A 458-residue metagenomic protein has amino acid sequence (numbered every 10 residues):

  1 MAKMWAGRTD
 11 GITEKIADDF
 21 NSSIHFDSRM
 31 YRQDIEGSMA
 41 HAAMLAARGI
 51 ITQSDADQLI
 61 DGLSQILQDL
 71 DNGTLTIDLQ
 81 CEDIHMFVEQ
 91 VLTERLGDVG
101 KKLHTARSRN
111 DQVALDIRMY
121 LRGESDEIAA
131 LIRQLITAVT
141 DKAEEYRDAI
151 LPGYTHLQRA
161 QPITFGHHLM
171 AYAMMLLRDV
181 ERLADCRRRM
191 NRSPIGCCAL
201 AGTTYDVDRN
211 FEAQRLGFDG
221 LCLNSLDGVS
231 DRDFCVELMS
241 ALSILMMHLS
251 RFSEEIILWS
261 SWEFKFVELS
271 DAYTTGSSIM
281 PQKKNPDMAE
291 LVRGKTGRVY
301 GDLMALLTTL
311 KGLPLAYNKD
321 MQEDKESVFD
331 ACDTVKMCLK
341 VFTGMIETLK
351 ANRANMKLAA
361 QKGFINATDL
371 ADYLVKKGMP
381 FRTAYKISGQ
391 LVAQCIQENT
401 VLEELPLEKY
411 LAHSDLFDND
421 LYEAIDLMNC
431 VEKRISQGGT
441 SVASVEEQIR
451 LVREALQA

Functional and structural regions predicted by a protein language model:
M1-G202, V207-F211, T275-G276, D287 (+5 more regions): A helix-coil-helix interface module used to build multimeric assemblies and to scaffold catalytic/cofactor sites
M1-G37, D98-V99, M280-A458: Glycine-rich cofactor/substrate-binding loops
S38, H85, E89, C235-L238 (+2 more regions): Short runs of predominantly hydrophobic/aromatic residues within well-ordered alpha helices that form helix-helix
H41, G62, I66-D69, V91 (+18 more regions): Generic, well-ordered alpha-helical scaffold segments in large soluble proteins
H41-I51, Y120, H167, V236-I244 (+1 more regions): Short, well-ordered beta-strand elements within core beta-sheets of diverse protein domains
S54-D55, P152, C222, T383 (+1 more regions): A generic structural-conservation signal
I117, R122, A129, E144 (+6 more regions): Charged, flexible cofactor/metal-binding loops and thiol motifs
